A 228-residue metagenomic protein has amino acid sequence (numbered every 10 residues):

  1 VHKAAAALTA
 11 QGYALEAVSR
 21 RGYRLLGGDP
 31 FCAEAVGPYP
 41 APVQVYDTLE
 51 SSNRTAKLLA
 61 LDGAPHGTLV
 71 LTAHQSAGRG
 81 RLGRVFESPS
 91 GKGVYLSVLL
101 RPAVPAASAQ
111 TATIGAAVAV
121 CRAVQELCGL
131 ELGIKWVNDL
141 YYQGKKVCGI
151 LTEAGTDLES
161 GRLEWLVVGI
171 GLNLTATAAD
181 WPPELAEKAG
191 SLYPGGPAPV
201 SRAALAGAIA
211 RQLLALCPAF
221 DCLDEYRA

Functional and structural regions predicted by a protein language model:
H2-E126, C148, V200: N-terminal lobe of the biotin/lipoate ligase/transferase fold
A6, A10-Q11, A103-L132, Y142-A228: Long, positively charged amphipathic alpha-helical accessory segments at protein N-termini or as interdomain linkers
